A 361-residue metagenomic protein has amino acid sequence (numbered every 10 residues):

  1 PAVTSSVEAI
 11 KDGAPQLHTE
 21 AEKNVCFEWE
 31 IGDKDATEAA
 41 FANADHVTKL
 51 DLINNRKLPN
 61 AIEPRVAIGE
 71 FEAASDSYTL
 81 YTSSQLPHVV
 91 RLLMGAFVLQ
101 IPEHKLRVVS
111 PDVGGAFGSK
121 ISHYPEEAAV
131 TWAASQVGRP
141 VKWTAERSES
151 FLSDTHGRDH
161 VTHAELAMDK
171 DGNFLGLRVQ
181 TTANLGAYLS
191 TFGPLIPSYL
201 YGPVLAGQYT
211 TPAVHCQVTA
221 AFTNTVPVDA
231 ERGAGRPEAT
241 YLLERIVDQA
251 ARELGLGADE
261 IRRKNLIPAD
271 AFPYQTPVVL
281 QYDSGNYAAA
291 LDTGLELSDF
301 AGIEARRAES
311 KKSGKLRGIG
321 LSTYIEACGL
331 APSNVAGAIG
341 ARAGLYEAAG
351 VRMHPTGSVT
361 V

Functional and structural regions predicted by a protein language model:
P1-V361: Structural alpha/beta core scaffold segments of enzyme domains
